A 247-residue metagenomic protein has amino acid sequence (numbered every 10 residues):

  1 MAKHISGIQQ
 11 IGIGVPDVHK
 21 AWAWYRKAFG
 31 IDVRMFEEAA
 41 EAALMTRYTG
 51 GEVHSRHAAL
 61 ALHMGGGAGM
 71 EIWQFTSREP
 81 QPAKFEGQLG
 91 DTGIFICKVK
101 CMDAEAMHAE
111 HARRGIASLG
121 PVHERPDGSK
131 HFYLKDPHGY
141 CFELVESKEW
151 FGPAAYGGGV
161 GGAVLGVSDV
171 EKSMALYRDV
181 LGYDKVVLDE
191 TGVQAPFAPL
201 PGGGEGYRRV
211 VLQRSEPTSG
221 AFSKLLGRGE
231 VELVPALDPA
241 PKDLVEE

Functional and structural regions predicted by a protein language model:
M1-G7: Extreme N-terminus of proteins, especially the signal/transit-peptide cleavage junction and the first residues
K3, G14-G67, H123-R125, G166-R228: Core segments of cupin and vicinal oxygen chelate
G7-P16, E52-T76, Q81-E110, K130-L134 (+3 more regions): Vicinal oxygen chelate
V33-R34, A68, E79-Q81, F142-L144 (+3 more regions): Short loop/beta submotifs within extracellular cysteine-rich repeat domains
F36-A39, P82-E86, S147, A155 (+2 more regions): Short, tandemly repeated low-complexity microdomains enriched for cysteine and small residues
E71-F75, S129-P153: Short, structured interface segments
I116-H123: Short, basic/aromatic recognition patches
S147-G161, L165, F197: Solvent-exposed, charged amphipathic helical/linker segments at domain boundaries
